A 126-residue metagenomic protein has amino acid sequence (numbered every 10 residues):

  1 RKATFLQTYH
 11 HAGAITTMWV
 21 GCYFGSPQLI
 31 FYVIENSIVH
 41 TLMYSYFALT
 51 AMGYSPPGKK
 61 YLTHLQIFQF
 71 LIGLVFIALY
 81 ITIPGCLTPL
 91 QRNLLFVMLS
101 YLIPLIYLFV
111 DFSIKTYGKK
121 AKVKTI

Functional and structural regions predicted by a protein language model:
R1-Q7: Short, amphipathic, aromatic/basic-enriched membrane-interface segments that mark the entry/exit of transmembrane
Q7-H11, H40: Histidine-centered active-site/metal-ligand motif
H10-I15, Q69-G73: Core segments of transmembrane alpha-helices that mediate helix-helix packing or line hydrophobic substrate/ligand
A12-G21, F47: Hydrophobic, membrane-inserted alpha-helices
S26-I126: C-terminal transmembrane module of eukaryotic multi-pass membrane proteins
